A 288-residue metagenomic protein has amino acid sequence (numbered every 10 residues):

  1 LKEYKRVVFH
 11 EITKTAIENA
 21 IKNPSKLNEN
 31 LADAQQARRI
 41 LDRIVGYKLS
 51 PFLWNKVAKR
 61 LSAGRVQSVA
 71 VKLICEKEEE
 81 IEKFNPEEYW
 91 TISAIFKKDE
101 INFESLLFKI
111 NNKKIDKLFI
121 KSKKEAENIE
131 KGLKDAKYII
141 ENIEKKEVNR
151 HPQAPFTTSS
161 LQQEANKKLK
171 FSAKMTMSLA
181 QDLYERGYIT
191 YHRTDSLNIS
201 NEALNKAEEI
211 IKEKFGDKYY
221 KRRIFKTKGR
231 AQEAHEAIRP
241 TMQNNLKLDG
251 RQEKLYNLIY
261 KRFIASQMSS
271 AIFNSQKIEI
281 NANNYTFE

Functional and structural regions predicted by a protein language model:
L1-E288: Toprim catalytic domain recognition across nucleic-acid enzymes
